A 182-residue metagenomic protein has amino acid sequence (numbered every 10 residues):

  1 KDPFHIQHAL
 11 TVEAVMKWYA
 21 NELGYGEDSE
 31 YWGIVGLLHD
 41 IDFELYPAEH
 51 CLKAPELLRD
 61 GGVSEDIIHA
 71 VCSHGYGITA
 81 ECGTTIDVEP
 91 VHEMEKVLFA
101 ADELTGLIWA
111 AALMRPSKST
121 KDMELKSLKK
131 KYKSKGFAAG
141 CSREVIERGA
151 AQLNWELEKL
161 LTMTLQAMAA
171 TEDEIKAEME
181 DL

Functional and structural regions predicted by a protein language model:
K1-H8, L38-F43, G77-A80, E144-E147: Active-site flanking loop/helix segments enriched in acidic
K1-I6, E13, Q152, T164-A170: Short, Lys/Arg-rich amphipathic segments at extreme N-termini
D2-E30, E44, L57-L58: Alpha-helical phosphate/pyrophosphate-handling elements in metalloenzyme active cores
H8, V97-A100, T164: Amphipathic alpha-helix face/heptad-repeat signature
Y25-F137: Divalent metal-dependent catalytic cores for phosphoryl transfer on phosphate-bearing substrates
T120-M163: Divalent-cation-assisted or electrostatically stabilized phosphate/pyrophosphate-binding catalytic cores
W155-D181: Charge-biased, low-complexity intrinsically disordered regions
